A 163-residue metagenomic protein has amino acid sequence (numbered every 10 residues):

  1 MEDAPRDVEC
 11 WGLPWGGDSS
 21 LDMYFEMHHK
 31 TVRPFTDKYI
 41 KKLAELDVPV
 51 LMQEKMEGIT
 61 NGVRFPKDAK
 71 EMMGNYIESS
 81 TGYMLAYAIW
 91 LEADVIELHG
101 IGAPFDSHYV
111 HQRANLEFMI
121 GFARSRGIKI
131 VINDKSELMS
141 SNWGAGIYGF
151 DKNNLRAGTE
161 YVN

Functional and structural regions predicted by a protein language model:
M1-N163: Metal-ion/cofactor- or nucleotide/acyl-coenzyme-handling active-site neighborhoods
